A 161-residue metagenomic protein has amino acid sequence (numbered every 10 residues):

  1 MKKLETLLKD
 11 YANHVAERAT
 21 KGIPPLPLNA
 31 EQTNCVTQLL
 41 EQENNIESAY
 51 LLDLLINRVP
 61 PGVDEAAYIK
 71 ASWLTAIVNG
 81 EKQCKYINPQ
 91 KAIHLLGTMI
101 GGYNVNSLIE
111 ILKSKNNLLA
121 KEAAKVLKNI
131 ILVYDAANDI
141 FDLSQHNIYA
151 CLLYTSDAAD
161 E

Functional and structural regions predicted by a protein language model:
K3, L7-T37: Amphipathic alpha-helical packing elements
A19, L40-E41, I56, V78 (+3 more regions): Ankyrin-repeat helical core positions
A30-T37, P61-G80, G101-K113, V133-S144: Amphipathic alpha-helical scaffolding segments comprising HEAT/armadillo-like alpha-solenoid repeats
I46-Y50, C84-P89, L118-A120, C151-L152: Positions within the helices of HEAT/ARM-like alpha-solenoid repeats
L52, Q90-I93, I109, A124-K125: Hydrophobic core positions within HEAT/HEAT-like alpha-solenoid repeats
L55-G62, L96, I100, L127-Y134: Alpha-solenoid repeat junctions
K82-Q83, T98: Charged linear interaction tracts used for macromolecular binding and regulation
Y154-A159: Conserved small/polar residues in nucleotide/adenosyl-binding loops
